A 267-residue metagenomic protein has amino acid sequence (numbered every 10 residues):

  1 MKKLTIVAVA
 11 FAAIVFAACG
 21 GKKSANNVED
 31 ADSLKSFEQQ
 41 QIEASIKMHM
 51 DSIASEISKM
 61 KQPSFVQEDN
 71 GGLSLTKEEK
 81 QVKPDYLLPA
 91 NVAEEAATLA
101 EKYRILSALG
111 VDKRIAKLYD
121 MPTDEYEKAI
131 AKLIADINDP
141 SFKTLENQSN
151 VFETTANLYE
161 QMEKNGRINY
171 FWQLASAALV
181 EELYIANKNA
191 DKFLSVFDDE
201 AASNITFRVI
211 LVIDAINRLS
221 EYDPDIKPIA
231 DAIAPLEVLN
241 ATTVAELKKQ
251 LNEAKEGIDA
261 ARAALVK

Functional and structural regions predicted by a protein language model:
M1-A8: Bacterial N-terminal signal peptides that target proteins for export
V15-A18: C-terminal motif of bacterial Sec signal peptides marking the signal peptidase cleavage site
G20-K22: Bacterial signal peptide processing site
N26-T144: N-terminal Sec/ER secretory leader and immediately downstream segment of secreted/extracellular precursors
D112, K132, N150, T154 (+4 more regions): Charged, amphipathic alpha-helical oligomerization/scaffolding segments
K113-D120, P140, M162, A186-L194 (+3 more regions): Secondary-structure edge/capping motif, primarily at the C-terminal ends of alpha-helices and the immediately following
T144-L219: Extended amphipathic alpha-helical interaction segments
D214-K267: A cross-kingdom marker for long, charged
